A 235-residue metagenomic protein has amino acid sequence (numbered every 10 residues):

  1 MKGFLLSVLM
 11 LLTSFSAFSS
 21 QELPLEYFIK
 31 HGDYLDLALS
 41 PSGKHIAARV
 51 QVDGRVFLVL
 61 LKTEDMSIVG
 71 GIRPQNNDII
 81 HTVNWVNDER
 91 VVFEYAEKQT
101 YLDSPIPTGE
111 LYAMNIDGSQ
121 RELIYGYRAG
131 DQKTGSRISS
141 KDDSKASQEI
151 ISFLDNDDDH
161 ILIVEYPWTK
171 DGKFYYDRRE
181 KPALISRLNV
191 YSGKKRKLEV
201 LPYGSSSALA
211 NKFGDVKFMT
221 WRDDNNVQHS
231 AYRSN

Functional and structural regions predicted by a protein language model:
K2-V8: Sec-dependent signal peptide recognition, specifically the positively charged N-region followed immediately by
V8-L11, Q21: Short linear sequence motifs
T13-A17: N-terminal signal peptide c-region/cleavage motif recognized by signal peptidases
S19-N235: Beta-propeller folds
